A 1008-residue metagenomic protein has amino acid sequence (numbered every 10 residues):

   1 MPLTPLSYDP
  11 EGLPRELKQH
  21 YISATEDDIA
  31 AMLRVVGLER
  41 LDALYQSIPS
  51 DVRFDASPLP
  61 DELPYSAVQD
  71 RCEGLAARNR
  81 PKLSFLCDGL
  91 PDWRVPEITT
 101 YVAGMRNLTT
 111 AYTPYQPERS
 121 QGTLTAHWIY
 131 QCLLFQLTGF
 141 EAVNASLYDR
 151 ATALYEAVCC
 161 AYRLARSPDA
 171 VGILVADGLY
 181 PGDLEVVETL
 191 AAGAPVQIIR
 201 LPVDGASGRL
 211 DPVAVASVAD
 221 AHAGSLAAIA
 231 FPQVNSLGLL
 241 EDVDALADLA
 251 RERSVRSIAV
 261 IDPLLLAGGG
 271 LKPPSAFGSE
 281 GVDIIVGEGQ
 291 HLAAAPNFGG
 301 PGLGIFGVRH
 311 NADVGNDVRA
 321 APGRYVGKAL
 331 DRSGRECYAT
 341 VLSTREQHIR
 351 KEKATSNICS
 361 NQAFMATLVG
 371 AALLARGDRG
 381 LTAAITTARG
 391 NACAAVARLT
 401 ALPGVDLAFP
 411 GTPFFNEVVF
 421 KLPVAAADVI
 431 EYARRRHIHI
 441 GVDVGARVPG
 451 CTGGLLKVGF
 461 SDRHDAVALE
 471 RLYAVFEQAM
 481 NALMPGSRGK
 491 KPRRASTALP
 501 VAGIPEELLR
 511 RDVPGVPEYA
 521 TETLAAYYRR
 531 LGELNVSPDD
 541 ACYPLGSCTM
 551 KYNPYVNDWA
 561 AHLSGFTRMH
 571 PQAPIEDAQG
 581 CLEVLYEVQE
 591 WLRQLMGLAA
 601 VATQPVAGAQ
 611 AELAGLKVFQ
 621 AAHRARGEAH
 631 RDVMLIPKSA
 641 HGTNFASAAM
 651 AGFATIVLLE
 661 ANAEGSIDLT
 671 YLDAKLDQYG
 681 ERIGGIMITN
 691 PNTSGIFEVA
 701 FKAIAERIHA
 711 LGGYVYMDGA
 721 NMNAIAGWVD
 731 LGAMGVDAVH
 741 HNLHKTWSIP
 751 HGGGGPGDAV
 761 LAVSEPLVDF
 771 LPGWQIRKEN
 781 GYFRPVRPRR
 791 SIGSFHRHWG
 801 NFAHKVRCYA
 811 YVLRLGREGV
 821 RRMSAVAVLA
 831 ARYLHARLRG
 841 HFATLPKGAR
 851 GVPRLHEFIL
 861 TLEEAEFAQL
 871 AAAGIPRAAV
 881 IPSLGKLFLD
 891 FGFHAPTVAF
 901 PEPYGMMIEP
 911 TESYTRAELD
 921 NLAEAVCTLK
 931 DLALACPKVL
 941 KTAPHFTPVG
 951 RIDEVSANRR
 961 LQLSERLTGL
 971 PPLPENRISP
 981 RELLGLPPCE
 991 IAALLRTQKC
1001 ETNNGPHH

Functional and structural regions predicted by a protein language model:
P2-V35, Q46-K82, R94-T109, Y115-Q121 (+15 more regions): Non-catalytic terminal extensions of PLP-dependent enzymes
L41-A43: N-terminal cofactor/phosphate-binding cores enriched in small/glycine residues, especially glycine-rich loops such as
G89-D92, Y148-A151, Q362-A363, A446 (+4 more regions): Short glycine-enriched loops at secondary-structure junctions
G122, T152-V341, G404, A427-E431 (+5 more regions): Conserved PLP-enzyme active-site core in the AAT-like
A126, A153, G300, N361-L368 (+5 more regions): Catalytic-loop motifs flanking and including active-site residues across diverse enzymes
L133-L154, P168-D169, I173, G608: A conserved hydrophobic secondary-structure block that centers on an alpha-helix together with its immediately flanking
N144, V175-D177, F231-Q233, V458-D462 (+5 more regions): Short glycine-centered, acidic/aromatic-flanked micro-motifs in structured strand/loop junctions that mark active-site
L147, R200, A602-A607: Long, charged, glycine-rich C-terminal linkers/tails
